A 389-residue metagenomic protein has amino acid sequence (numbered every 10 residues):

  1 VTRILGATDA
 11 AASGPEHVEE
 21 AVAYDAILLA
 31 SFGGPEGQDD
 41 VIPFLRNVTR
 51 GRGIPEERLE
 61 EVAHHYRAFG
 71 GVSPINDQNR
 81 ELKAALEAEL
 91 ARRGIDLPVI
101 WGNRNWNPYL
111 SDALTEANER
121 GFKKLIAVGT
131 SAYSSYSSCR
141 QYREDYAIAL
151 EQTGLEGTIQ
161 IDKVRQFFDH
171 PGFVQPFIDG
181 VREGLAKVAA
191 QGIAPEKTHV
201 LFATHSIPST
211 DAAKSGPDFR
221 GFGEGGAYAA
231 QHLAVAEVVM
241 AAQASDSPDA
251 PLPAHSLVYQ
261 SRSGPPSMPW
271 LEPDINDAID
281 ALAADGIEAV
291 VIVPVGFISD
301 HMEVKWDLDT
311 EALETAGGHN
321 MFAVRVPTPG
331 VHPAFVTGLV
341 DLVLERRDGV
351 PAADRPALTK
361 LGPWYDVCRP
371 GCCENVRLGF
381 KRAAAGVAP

Functional and structural regions predicted by a protein language model:
T2-P389: Active-site-proximal alpha-helix that buttresses catalytic centers in soluble enzyme cores
